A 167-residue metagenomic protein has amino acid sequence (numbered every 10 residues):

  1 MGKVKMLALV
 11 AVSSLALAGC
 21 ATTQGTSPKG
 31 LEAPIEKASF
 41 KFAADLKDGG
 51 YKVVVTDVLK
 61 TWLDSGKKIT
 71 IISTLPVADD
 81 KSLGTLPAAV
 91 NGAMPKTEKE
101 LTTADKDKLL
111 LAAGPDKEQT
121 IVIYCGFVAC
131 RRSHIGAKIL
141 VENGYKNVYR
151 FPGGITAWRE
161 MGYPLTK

Functional and structural regions predicted by a protein language model:
M1-A8: Bacterial N-terminal signal peptides that target proteins for export
L7, S13-L15, C20-S82: Flexible, polar/low-complexity N-terminal or interdomain linker segments that lie immediately upstream of folded
A43-G50, M94-K99, G126-V128, Y145: Second-shell loop/turn segments in exported
L46, L63-K67, A78, A93 (+3 more regions): Sec/Tat-exported extracytoplasmic proteins
G49-K52, T56, S65, T102 (+2 more regions): Solvent-exposed, acidic/flexible segments
V54, G162-K167: Active-site neighborhoods of enzymes that stabilize oxyanions during catalysis
T74-A104, G114, V122: Mid-length scaffold segments of soluble, non-membrane domains
D105-P152, T156-W158: Catalytic cysteine-centered active loop of the rhodanese-like fold, especially the PTP/DSP P-loop
